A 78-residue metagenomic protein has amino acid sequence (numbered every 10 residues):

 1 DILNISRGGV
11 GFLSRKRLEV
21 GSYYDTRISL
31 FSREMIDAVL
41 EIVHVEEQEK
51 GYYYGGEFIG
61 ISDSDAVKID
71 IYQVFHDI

Functional and structural regions predicted by a protein language model:
D1-I78: Structured alpha-helical
